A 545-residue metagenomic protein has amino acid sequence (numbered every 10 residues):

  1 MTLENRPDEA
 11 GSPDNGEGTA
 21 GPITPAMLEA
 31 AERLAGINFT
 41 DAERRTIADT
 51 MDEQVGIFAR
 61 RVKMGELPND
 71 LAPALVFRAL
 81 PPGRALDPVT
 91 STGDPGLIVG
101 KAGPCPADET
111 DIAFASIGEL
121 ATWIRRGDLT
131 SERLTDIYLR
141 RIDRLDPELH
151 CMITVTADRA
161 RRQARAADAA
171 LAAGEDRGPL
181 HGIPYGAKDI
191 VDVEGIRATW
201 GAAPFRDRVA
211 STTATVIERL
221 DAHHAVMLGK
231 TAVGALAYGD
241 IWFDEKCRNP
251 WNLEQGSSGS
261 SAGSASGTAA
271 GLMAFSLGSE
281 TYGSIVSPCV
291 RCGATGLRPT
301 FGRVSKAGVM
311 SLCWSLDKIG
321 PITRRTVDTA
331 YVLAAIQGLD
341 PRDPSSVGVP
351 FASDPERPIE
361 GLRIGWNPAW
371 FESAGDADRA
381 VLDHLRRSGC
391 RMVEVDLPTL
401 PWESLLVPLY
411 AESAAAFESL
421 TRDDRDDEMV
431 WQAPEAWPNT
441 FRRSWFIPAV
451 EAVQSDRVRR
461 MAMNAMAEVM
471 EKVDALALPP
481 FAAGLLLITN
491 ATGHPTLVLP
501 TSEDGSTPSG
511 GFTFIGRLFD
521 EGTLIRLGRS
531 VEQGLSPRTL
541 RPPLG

Functional and structural regions predicted by a protein language model:
G21-D49: Mature N-terminal segment immediately following signal peptide/propeptide cleavage in secreted/periplasmic
F39-Y282, A380-D383, S388: Gly/Ser-rich catalytic/binding loops embedded in alpha/beta enzyme cores
I98-E109, L180-W200, P358-N367, V407-M463 (+2 more regions): Short helix-loop capping/hinge segments that flank enzyme active sites or metal/cofactor-binding pockets
I98-G103, R298-R379, G534-G545: A short helix-breaking turn/cap at a secondary-structure junction
P106, T110-S116, D146, G182 (+3 more regions): Gly/Ser-rich, acidic/histidine-flanked active-site/gating loops
G127, G182, K188, A222 (+8 more regions): Glycine-rich, small-residue loops and helix-cap segments that act as flexible hinges at active-site edges
D128, R133-L139, R165, A169 (+5 more regions): Acyltransferase
T212-I336, P479, N490, H494-T513: Short glycine/serine-rich loop segments
